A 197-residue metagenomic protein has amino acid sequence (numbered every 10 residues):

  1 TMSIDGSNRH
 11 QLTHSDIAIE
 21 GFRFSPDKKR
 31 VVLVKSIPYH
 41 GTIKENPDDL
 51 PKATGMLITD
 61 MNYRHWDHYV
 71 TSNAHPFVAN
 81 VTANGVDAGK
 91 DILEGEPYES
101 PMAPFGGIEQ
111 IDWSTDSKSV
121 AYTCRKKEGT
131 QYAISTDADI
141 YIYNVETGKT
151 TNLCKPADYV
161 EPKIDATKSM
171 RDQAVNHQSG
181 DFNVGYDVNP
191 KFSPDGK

Functional and structural regions predicted by a protein language model:
S3-S7, V81-G85, N144-G148: Short loop/turn segments that connect beta-strands within beta-propeller blades
N8, A18-E20, S72, G107-E109 (+2 more regions): Beta-rich catalytic cores
H10, I19-R23, K35: Extended acidic/polar, glycine-enriched regions that form or flank non-catalytic beta-rich accessory modules
L12, V31-V32, V120, G196-K197: Hydrophobic beta-strand positions that form the internal "hydrophobic ladder" of WD40/Gbeta-like beta-propeller blades
P26-D27, T115-D116, P194-D195: Residue-level detector of Asp-centered blade-edge/turn motifs that repeat once per structural unit in beta-propeller
L33-G95, T123-K126, T130-Y141, A166-V175: Predominantly five- to eight-bladed beta-propeller fold
K90-P104, T151-G185: Surface-exposed loop and turn segments in beta-propeller and other repeat-based domains that flank or scaffold
